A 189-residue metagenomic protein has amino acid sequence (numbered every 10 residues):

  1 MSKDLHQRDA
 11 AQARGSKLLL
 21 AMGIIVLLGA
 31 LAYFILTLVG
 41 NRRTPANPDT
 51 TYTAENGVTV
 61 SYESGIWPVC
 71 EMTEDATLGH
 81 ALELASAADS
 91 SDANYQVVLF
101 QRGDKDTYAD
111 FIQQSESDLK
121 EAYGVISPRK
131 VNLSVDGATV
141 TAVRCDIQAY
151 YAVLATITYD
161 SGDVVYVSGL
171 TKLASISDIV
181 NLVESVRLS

Functional and structural regions predicted by a protein language model:
M1-G15: N-terminal Lys/Arg-rich, disordered targeting/topogenic segments
S2-H6, C70, L119, Y123 (+1 more regions): Sec/Tat-exported extracytoplasmic proteins
L20-T37: Hydrophobic membrane-insertion alpha-helices, especially the h-region of bacterial N-terminal signal peptides
Y33-T53, G103-Y108: Short, compositionally biased strand/turn segments that nucleate or flank brief secondary-structure elements
N41-A81: N-terminal "mature-domain start" segment
P48, A93, L182: Residues that flank catalytic or metal-binding motifs in active/ligand-binding sites
S64-W67, S161-S189: Surface-exposed amphipathic alpha-helical segments
M72-V165, L170, A174: Conserved polar/disulfide-associated segments of primarily extracytoplasmic proteins
